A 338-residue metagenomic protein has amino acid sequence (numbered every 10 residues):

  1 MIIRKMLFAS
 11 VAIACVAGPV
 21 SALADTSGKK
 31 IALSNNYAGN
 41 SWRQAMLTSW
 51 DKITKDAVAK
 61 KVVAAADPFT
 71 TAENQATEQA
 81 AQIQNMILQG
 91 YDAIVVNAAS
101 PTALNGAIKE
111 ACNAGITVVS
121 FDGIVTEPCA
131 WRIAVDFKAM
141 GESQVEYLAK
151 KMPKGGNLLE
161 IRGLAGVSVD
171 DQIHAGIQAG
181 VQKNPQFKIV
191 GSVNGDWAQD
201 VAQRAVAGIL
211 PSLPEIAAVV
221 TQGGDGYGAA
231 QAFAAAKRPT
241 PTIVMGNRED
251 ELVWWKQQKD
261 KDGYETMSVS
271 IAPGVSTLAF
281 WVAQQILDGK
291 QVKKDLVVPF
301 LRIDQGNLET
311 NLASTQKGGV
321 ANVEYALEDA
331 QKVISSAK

Functional and structural regions predicted by a protein language model:
I3-R4, A17: Residue-level micro-sites within transmembrane alpha helices that shape and flank functional polar/acidic positions
R4, S10, A22-K338: A residue-level marker of the well-folded mature domains of exported/periplasmic proteins
A9-G18: Bacterial N-terminal signal peptides
